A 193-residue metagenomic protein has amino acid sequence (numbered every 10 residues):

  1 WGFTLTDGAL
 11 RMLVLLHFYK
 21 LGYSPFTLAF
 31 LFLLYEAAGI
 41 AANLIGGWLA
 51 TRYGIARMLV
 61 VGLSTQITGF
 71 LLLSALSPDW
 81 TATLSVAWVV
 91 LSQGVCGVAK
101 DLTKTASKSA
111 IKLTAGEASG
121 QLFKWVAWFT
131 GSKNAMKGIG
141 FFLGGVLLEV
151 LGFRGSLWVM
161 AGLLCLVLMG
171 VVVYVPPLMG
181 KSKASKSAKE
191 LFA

Functional and structural regions predicted by a protein language model:
W1, G69, A82-T103: Hydrophobic core of transmembrane alpha-helices in multi-pass small-molecule transporters, especially MFS/SLC-type
W1-A38: Helix-loop boundary and gating motifs at the non-cytosolic
E36-L44, K137-G138: Residue-level signature of mid-helix packing/kink "hotspots" within the transmembrane helices of 12-pass Major
A41-I55, L148: Helix-to-loop junctions at the C-terminal end of transmembrane segments in multipass secondary transporters
S64-A82: C-terminal ends and interior cores of transmembrane alpha-helices in multi-pass membrane transporters/permeases
S92-K133: Cytoplasmic helix-loop-helix junction between adjacent transmembrane helices in 12-TM secondary transporters
G155-V173: Symmetry-related core transmembrane helices of the 12-TM Major Facilitator Superfamily/SLC fold
V173-A193: Juxtamembrane intracellular "pre-TM" segments in multi-pass secondary transporters
